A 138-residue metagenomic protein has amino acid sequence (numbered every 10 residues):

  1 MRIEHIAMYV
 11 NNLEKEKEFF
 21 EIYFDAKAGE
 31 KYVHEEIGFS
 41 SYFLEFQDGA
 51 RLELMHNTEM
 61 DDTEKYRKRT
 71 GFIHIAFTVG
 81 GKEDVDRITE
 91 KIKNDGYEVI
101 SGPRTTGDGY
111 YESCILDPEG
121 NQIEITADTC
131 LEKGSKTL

Functional and structural regions predicted by a protein language model:
R2-N11, Y42-E45, K65-K91, Y111-L116: Vicinal oxygen chelate
E4, G29, I73, I100-S101: A short, local hydrophobic-aromatic micro-motif
A7, T58, G81, E119 (+1 more regions): Short, flexible active-site-adjacent loop segments at beta-strand->alpha-helix junctions, enriched in small/polar
Y9-R51: Core segments of cupin and vicinal oxygen chelate
N12-D25, E59-T63, T89, N121-A127: Short N-terminal helix-initiation segments at or just after the protein's N-terminus
G29-E30, L54, E59-E64, E132-S135: A short, acidic/glycine-rich surface segment
E45, T89-L138: Vicinal oxygen chelate
Q47-G49, M55-N57, D128: Generic beta-structure capping elements
